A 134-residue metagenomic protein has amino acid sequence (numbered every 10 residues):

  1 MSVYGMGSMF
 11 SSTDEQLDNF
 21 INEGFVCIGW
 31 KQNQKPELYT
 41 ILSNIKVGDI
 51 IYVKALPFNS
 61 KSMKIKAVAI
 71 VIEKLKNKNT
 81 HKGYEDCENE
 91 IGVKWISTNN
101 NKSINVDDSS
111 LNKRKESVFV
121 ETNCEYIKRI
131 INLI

Functional and structural regions predicted by a protein language model:
M1-E15, N79-I134: Contiguous surface segments at macromolecular interaction interfaces
M1-I45, R129-I134: Compositionally biased, charged N-terminal/linker segments
I41-V47, K64-I65, D107-S109: Structured catalytic/translocation cores of nucleotide/phosphate-coupled proteins
D49-I51: Structural motif
A55-S60: Short, charged beta-turn/beta-strand-edge "cap" motif at the junction between a beta-strand and an adjacent loop
K61-I65, Y84-D86: Short glycine/proline-enriched turns and hinge-like loops at secondary-structure junctions
M63-K76: Short beta-strand-centered aromatic/proline hotspots
